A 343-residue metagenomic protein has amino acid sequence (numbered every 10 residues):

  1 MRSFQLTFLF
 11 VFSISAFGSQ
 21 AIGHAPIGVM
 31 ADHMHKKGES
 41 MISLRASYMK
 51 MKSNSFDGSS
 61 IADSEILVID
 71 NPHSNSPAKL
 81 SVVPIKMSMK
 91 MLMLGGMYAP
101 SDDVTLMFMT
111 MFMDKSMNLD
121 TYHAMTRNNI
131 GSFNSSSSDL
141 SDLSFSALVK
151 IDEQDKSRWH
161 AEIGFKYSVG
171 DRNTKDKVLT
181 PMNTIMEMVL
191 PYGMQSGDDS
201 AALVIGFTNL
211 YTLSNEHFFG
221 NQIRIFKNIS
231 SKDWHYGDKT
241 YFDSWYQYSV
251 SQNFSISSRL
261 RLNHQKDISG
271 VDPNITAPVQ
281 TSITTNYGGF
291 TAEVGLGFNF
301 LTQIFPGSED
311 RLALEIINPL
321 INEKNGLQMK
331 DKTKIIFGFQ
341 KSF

Functional and structural regions predicted by a protein language model:
A16-D70, K156-R158, V169-N173: Outer-membrane beta-barrel biogenesis signature
V29-M30, A78-V82, N128-S135, L190-Q195 (+3 more regions): Extracellular loop and loop/strand-boundary signature of outer-membrane beta-barrel proteins
A31-H33, L44-A46, L94-Y98, F108 (+7 more regions): Residues on the lipid-exposed face of transmembrane beta-strands in outer-membrane beta-barrel proteins
G38, S88-L92, S137-L143, S157 (+4 more regions): Residues that define the transmembrane beta-barrel architecture of outer-membrane proteins
S40, D103-F108, D155-W159, N215-F219 (+2 more regions): Repeated loop/turn-to-beta-strand initiation elements of outer-membrane beta-barrel proteins
L44-Y48, F108-F112, A161-Y167, F207 (+4 more regions): Transmembrane beta-barrel strands of outer-membrane/channel proteins
S55, A62-S74, S231-F343: Outer membrane beta-barrel transmembrane domains
M111-Q222: Outer-membrane pore/translocation modules
